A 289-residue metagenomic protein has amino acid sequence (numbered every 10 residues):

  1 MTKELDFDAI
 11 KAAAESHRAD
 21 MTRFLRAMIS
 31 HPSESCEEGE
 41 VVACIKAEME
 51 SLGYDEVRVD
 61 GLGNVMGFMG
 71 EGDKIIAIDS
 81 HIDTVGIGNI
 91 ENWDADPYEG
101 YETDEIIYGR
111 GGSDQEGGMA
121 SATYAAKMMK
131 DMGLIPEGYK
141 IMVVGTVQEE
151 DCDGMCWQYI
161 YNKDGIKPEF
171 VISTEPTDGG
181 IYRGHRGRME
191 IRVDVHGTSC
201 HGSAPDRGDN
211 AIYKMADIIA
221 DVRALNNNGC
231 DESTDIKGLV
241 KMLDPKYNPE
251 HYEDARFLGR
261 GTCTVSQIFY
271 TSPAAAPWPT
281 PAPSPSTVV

Functional and structural regions predicted by a protein language model:
T2-G88, T280-T287: N-terminal helical capping/dimerization or prosegment-like subdomains of hydrolases acting on amide or phosphate bonds
A27, Y124-D131, D217-R223: Short glycine/serine- and small hydrophobic-enriched flexible loop segments
L52, M132-P136, D164-G165: Short helix-capping segments at alpha-helix termini
V57, G67, G100-E102, V265-I268: A structural signal for short hydrophobic beta-strand segments in well-ordered beta-sheet cores
I75-M142: Active-site metal-coordination/substrate-binding segment of hydrolases, especially metallo-dependent peptidases
I82-T84, K140, V144-C152, P176-G179 (+1 more regions): Acidic, glycine-rich active-site loops and adjacent beta-strand->loop/helix elements that engage anionic groups
Q158-V289: Midchain, well-structured core segments that form catalytic/ion-binding scaffolds
